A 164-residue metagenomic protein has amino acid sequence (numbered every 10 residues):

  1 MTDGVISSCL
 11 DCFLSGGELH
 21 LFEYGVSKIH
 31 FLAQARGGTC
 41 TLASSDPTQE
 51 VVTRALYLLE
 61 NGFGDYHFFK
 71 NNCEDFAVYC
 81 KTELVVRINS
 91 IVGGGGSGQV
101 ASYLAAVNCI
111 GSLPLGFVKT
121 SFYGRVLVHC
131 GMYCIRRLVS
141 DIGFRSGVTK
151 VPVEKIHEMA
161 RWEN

Functional and structural regions predicted by a protein language model:
M1-N164: Cysteine-nucleophile amide-bond enzymes
